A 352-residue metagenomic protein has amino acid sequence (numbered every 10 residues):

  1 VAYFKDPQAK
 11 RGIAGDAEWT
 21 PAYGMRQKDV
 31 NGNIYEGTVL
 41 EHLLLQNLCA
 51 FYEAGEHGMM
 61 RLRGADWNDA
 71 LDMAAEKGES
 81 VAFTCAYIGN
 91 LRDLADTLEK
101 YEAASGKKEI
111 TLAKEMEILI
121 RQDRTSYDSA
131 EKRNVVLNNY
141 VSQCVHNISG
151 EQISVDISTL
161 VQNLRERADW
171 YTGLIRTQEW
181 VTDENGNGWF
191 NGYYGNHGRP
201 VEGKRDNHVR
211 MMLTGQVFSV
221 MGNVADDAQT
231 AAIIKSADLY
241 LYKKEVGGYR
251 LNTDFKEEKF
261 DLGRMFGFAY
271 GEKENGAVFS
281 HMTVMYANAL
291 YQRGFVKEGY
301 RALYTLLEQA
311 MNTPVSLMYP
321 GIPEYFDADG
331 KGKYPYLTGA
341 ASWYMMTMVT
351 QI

Functional and structural regions predicted by a protein language model:
V1-I352: Acidic, mature catalytic/reactive cores of soluble proteins
